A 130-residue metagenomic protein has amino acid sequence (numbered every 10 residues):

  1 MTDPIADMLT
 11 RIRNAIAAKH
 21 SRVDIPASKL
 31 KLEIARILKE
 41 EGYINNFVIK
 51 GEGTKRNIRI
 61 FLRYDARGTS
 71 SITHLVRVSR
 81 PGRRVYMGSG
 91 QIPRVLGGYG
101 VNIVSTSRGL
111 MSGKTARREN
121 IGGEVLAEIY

Functional and structural regions predicted by a protein language model:
M1-Y130: Core subunits and conserved enzymes of cellular information-processing and envelope-translocation systems across
